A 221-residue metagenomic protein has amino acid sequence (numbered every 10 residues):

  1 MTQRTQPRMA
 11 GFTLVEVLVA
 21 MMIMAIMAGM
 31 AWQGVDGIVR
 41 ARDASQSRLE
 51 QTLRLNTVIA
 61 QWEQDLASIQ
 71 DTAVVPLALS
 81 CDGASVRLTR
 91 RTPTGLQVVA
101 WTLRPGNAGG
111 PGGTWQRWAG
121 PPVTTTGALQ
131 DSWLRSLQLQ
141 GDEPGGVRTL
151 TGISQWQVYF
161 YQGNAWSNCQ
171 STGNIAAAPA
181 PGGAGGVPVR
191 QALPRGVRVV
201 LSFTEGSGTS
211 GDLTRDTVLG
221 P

Functional and structural regions predicted by a protein language model:
T2-S68: Aliphatic-rich helix starts adjacent to a transmembrane/signal segment
L66-R90: Short, glycine/small-hydrophobic-rich surface segments
L77, R90, D142, P188-R190: Residues embedded in well-ordered secondary-structure elements
S80-D82, P93-G95, Q191-L193, T209: Solvent-exposed loop and beta-edge segments used for protein-protein assembly and interaction
G83-N174: Type IV pilin-like appendage domain
V147-P221: Short linear sequence signals and composition-biased patches located at protein termini or domain-edge surfaces
